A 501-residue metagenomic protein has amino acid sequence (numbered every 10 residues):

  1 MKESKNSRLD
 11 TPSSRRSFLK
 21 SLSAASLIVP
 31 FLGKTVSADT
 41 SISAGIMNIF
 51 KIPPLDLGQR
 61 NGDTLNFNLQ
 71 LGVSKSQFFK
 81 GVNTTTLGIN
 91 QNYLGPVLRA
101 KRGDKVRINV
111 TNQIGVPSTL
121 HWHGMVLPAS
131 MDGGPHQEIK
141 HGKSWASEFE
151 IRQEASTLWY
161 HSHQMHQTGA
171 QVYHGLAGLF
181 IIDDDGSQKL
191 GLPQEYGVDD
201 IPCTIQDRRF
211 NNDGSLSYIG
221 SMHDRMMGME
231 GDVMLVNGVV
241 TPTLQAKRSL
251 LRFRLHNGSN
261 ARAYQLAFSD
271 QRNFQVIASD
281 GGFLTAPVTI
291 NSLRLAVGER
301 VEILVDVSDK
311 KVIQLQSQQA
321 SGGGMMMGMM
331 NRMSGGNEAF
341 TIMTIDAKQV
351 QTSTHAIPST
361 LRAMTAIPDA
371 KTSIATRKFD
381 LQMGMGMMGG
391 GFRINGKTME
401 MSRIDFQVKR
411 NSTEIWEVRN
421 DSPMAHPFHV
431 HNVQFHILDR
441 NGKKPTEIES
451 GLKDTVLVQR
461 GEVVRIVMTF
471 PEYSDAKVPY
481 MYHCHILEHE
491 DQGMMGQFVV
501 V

Functional and structural regions predicted by a protein language model:
M1-S17, A24-A25: N-terminal secretory signal peptides
E3, S37-A296, I303, D309 (+7 more regions): Histidine-centered copper-binding motifs that mark active-site loops of extracellular/periplasmic copper enzymes
S13, L266-Q271, S279-D280, V307 (+6 more regions): Composition- and surface-driven signal marking solvent-exposed, interaction-prone regions in large proteins
F31-K34: C-terminal segment of classical bacterial N-terminal signal peptides
W122-G124, S130-P135, I139, V276-P287 (+2 more regions): Active-site pocket scaffolds in enzymes
A155-W159, K310-L315, S474-Y480: Short glycine/proline/serine/threonine-rich loop/turn segments at secondary-structure transition edges
R362, A366, D405: A cross-kingdom feature strongest in bacterial/archaeal respiratory oxidoreductases
